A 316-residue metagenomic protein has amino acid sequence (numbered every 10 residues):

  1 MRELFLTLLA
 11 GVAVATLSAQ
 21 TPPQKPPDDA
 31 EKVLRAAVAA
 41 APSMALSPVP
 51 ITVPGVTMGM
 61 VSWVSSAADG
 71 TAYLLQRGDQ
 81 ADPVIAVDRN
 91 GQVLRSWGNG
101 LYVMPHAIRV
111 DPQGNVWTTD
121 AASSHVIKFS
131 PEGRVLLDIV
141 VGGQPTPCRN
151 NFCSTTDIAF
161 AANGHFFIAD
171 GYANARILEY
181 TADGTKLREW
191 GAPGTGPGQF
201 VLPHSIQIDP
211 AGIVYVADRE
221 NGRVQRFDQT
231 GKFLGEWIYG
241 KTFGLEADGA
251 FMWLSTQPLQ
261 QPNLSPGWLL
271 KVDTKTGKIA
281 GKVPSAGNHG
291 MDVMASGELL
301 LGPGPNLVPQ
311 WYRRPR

Functional and structural regions predicted by a protein language model:
P22-P48: Blade/loop signatures of beta-propeller domains
E31, V49-D82: Beta-strand-rich domains and repeat architectures in extracellular enzymes and scaffolds, especially beta-propellers
A41-G59, G91-M104, L136-S154, T185-L202 (+2 more regions): Gly/Pro-rich loop segments of beta-rich domains
V56-D69, G100-N115, Q144-H165, T195-I213 (+4 more regions): Beta-rich, blade/repeat-based domains predominating in secreted/periplasmic proteins but also intracellular
L74-G78, V116-A121, I168-G171, V214-R219 (+2 more regions): Conserved beta-strand positions in repeat-built beta-propeller and related beta-rich domains
A81-A86, S124-K128, A175-E179, R223-Q225 (+2 more regions): A short loop-to-beta-strand structural motif that recurs across blades of beta-propeller domains
V87-Q92, S130-R134, T181-T185, D228-K232 (+2 more regions): Short loop/turn segments that connect beta-strands within beta-propeller blades
G287-R316: Blade-level signature of beta-propeller repeat domains, shared across WD40, Kelch, NHL, RCC1 and BNR/Asp-box propellers
